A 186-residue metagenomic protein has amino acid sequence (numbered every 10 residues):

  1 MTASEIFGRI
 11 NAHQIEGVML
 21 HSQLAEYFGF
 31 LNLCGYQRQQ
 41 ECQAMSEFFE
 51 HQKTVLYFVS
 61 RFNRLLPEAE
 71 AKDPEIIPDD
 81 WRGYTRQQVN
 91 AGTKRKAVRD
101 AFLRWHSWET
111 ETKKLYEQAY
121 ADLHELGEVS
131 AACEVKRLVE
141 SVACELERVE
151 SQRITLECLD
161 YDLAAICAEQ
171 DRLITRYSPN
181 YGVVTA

Functional and structural regions predicted by a protein language model:
M1-A186: Iron-associated oxidoreductase/ferritin-like identity signal
